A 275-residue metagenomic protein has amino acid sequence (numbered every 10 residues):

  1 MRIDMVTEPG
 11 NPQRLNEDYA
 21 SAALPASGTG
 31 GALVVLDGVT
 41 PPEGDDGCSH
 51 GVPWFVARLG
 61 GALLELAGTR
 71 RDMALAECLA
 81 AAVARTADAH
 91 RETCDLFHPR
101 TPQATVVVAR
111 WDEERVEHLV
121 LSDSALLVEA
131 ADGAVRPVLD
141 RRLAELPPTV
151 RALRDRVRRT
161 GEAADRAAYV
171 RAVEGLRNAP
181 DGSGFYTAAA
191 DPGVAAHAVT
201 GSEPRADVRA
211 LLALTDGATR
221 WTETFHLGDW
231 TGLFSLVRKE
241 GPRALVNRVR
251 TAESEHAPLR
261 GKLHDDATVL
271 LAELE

Functional and structural regions predicted by a protein language model:
M1-E275: PP2C/PPM-type serine/threonine phosphatase catalytic domain
